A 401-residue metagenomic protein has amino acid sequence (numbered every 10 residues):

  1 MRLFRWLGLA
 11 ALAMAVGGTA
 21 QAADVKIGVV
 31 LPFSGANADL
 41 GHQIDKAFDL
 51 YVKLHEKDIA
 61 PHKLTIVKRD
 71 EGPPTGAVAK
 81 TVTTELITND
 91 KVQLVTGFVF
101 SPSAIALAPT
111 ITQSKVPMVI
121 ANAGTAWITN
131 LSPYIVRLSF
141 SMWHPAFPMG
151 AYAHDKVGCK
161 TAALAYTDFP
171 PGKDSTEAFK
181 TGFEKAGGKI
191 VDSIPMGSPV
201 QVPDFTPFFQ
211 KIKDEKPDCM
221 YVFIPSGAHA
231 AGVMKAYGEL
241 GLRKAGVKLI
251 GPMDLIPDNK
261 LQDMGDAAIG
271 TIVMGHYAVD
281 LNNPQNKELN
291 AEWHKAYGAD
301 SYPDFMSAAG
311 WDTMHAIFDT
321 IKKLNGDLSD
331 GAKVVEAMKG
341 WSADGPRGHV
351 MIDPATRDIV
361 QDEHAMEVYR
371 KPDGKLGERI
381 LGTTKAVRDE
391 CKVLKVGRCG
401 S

Functional and structural regions predicted by a protein language model:
V16-A22: Sec/Tat signal peptide C-region and signal peptidase I cleavage site
V25, K339-S401: Solvent-exposed, acidic/polar segments of extracytosolic/periplasmic ligand-binding ectodomains
G28-A47, Y51, R69-A77, V99-P102 (+3 more regions): Extracytoplasmic "Venus flytrap"
D39-K46, L54, D58-T129, L138 (+2 more regions): Beta-alpha junction/loop-to-helix N-cap segments that form part of ligand/metal-binding clefts
D70-G72, V119, A126, M196 (+3 more regions): Venus flytrap/periplasmic-binding-protein-like
G72, K80-T81, T125-W127, Y134-L240 (+1 more regions): Extracellular/periplasmic Venus flytrap/periplasmic-binding protein
L86-V99, V119-A121, A163-Y166, K216-S226 (+4 more regions): Periplasmic-binding protein-like
M234-W311, K322-N325, E378-G400: Extracellular/periplasmic periplasmic-binding protein-like sensory domains
